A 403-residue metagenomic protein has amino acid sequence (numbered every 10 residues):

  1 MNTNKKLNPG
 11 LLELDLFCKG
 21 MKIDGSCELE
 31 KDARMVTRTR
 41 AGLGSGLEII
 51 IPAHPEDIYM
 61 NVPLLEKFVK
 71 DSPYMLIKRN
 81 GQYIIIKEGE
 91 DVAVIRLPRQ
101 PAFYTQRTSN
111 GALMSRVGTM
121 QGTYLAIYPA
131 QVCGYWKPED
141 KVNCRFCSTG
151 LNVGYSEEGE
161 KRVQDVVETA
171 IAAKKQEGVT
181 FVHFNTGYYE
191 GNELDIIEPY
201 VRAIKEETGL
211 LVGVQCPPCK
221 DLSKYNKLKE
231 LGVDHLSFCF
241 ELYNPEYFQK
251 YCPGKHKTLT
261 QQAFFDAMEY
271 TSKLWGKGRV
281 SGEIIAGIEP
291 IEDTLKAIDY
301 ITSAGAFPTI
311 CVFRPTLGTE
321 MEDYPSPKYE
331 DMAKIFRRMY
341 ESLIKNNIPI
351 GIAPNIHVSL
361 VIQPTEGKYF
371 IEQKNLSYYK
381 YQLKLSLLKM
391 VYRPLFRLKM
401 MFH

Functional and structural regions predicted by a protein language model:
M1-K87, L295-H403: Auxiliary Fe-S-binding modules of radical SAM enzymes
E56-N143, G150-G159: N-terminal [4Fe-4S]-dependent radical SAM core
A130, N185-Y189, I285-G287: Short strand-loop junctions, especially beta-strand C-caps/beta-turns that link beta-sheets to coils or alpha-helices
S148-V166, A173-D195, Y200, K205-K224 (+3 more regions): Core AdoMet radical
V166-T169, I196-I204, K224, A263-T271 (+3 more regions): A general structural detector for well-ordered alpha-helical segments in enzyme core domains, enriched
E207, D266-R279, R338-P349: A structural motif corresponding to the C-terminal end of an alpha-helix and its immediate exit/capping segment
Q215, C219, M268-E292, C311-G318: Conserved strand-turn element in the central/C-terminal portion of the radical SAM core barrel that lines
K220-L231, A286-S303: Catalytic cores of alpha/beta
